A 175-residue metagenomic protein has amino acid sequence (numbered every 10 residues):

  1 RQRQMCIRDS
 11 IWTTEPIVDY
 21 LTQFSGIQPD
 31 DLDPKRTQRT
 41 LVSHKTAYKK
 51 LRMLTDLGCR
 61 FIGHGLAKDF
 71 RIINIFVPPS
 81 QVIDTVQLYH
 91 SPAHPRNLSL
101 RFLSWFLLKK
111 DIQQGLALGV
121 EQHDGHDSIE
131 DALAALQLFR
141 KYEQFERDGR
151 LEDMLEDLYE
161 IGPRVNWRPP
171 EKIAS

Functional and structural regions predicted by a protein language model:
Q2-I7: Short, small-residue-biased leader/transition segments that mark boundaries at the very start of proteins
R8, W12-S25, P29-D31, K49-S175: Metal-dependent phosphoesterase core characteristic of DEDDh/y 3'-5' exonuclease domains
Q28-T40: Short histidine-centered catalytic/ligand-binding loop motif
T37-R52: A short, well-structured juxtamembrane/interface segment
